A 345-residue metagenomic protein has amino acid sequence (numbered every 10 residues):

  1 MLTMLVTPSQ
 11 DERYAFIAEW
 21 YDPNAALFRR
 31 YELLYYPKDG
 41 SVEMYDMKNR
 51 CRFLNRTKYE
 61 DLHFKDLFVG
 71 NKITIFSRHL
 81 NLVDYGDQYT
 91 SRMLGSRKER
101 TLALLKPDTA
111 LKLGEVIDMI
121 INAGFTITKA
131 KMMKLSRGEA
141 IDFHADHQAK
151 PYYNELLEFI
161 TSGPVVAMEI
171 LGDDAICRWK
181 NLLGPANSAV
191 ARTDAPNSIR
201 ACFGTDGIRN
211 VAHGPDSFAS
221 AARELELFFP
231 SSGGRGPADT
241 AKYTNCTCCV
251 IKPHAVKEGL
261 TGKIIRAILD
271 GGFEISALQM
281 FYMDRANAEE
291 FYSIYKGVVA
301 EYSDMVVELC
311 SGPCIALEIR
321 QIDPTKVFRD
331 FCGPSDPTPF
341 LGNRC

Functional and structural regions predicted by a protein language model:
L2-L94: Extended amphipathic alpha-helical elements
D22-A25, K38-S41, Y45, K72 (+2 more regions): Non-catalytic terminal and connector segments of soluble metabolic enzymes
